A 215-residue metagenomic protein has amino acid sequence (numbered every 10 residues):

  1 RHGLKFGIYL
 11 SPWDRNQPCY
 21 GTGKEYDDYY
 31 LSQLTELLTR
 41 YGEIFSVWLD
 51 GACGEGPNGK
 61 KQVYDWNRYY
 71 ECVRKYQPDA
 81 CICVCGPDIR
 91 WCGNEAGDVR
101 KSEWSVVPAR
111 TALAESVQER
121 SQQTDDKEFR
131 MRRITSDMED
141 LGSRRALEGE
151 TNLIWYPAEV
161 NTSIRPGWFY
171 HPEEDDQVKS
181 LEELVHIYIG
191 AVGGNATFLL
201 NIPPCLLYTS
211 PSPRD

Functional and structural regions predicted by a protein language model:
R1-S210, R214: Mature catalytic domains of secreted/periplasmic carbohydrate-active enzymes
